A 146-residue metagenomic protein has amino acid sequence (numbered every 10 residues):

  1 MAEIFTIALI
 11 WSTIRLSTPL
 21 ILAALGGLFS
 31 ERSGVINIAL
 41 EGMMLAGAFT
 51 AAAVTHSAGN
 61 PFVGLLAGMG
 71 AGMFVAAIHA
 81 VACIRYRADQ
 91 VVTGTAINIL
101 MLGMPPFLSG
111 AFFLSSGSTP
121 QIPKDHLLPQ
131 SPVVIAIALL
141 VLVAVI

Functional and structural regions predicted by a protein language model:
M1-L22, I36, T50, A58-V63: Membrane-interfacial amphipathic/re-entrant helices at transmembrane-helix boundaries
E3-S12, F62, R87, P123-I135: Interfacial loop-to-helix junctions that mark the boundaries of transmembrane helices in multi-pass membrane
I10-T13, S17, G42, A46 (+3 more regions): Hydrophobic alpha-helical transmembrane segments
S17-T18, L25, L100, M104: Hydrophobic/aromatic residues within the transmembrane alpha-helices of Major Facilitator Superfamily
G26-I36, I146: Transmembrane alpha-helix interface/packing and boundary motifs in multi-pass membrane proteins, characterized by
L28-F29, A53, S57, A77 (+2 more regions): Membrane-interface helix caps of multi-pass small-molecule transporters
G59-M104, L140: Alpha-helical transmembrane segments within multi-pass membrane transporters and channels
M101-I146: Transmembrane helix-bundle core of multi-pass membrane transporters and related energy-transducing complexes
